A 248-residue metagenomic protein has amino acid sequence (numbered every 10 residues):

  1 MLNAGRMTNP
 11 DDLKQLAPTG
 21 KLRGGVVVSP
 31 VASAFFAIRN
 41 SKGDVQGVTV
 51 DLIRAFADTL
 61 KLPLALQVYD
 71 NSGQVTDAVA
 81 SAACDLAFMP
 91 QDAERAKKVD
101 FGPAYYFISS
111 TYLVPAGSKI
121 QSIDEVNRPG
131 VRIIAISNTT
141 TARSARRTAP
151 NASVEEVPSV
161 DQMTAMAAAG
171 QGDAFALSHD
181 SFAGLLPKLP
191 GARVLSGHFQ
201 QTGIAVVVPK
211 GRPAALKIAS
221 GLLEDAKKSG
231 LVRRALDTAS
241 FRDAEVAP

Functional and structural regions predicted by a protein language model:
M1-T8, D12-K14, T140-E155, L195 (+1 more regions): Ligand-binding clefts/hinges and TM-proximal coupling segments of bilobed small-molecule sensing domains
L2-P90, E156, S229, T238: Extracytoplasmic small-molecule ligand-binding "clamshell" domains of the periplasmic binding protein/Venus flytrap
R23-V27, A87, L113, R132-A135 (+2 more regions): Short, well-ordered beta-strand segments
V28, Q91-D92, A116, S137 (+1 more regions): Short secondary-structure boundary segments
F56, A78-A80, V126, M166-A169 (+2 more regions): Hydrophobic residues within well-ordered alpha-helices
G73, M89-K98, S144, A168-Q200: A ligand-binding cleft/hinge motif common to bilobed small-molecule-binding domains
Y106-G117, Q162, H179-E224, F241-P248: Periplasmic-binding protein-like
V114-R132: Flexible hinge/capping segments at coil-to-helix
